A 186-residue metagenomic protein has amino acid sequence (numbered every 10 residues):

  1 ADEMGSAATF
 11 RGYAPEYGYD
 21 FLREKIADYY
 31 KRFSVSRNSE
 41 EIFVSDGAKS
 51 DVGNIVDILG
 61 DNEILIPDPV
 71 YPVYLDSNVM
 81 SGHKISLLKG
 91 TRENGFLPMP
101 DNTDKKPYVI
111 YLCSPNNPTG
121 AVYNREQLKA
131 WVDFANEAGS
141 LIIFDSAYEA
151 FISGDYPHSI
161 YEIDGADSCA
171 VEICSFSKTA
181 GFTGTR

Functional and structural regions predicted by a protein language model:
A1-G47: N-terminal small-domain helix-loop-helix segment of the aminotransferase-like
R37-I42, N62-E63, D167-A170: Short acidic capping loops at alpha-helix termini that bridge into adjacent secondary structure
A48-V52, V70-Y74, A180: Conserved coil-to-alpha-helix start sites within the AMP-binding
I58-N78: Conserved PLP-anchoring active-site segment centered on the Schiff-base-forming lysine
N62, H83, E137-L141, D167-S168: A short helix->loop->beta-strand "cap" motif at the edges of active sites that frequently abuts
G90-H158: Active-site phosphate-binding strand-loop segment of PLP-dependent enzymes
I163-R186: Active-site PLP attachment segment
